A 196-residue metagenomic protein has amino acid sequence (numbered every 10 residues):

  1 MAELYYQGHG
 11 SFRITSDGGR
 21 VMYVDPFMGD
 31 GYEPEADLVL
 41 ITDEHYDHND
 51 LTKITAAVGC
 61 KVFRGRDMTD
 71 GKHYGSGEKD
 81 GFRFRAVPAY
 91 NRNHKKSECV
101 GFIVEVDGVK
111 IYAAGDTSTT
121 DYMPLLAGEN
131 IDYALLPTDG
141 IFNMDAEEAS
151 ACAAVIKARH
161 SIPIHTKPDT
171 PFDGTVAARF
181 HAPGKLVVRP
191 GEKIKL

Functional and structural regions predicted by a protein language model:
M1-P34, L38, G65-G128, M144 (+1 more regions): Core dinuclear metal-dependent hydrolase active-site scaffold
I14, D43, F84, D116 (+3 more regions): Divalent metal-coordination and catalytic microenvironments
R20, A56-V62, I156-H160, P183: A short helix->loop->beta-strand "cap" motif at the edges of active sites that frequently abuts
Y32-P34, T52-G59, A127-N130, C152-K157: Short, conserved loop/helix-junction motifs that constitute active-site signature segments in enzyme catalytic cores
A36-D47: Metallo-beta-lactamase
I41, G59-D67, H160-H165: Short internal beta-strands
D50-G59, P171-R179: Metal-dependent catalytic neighborhoods of phosphoester/phosphodiester hydrolases
T120-L196: Cap/insert and terminal regions of metallo-dependent hydrolase folds
